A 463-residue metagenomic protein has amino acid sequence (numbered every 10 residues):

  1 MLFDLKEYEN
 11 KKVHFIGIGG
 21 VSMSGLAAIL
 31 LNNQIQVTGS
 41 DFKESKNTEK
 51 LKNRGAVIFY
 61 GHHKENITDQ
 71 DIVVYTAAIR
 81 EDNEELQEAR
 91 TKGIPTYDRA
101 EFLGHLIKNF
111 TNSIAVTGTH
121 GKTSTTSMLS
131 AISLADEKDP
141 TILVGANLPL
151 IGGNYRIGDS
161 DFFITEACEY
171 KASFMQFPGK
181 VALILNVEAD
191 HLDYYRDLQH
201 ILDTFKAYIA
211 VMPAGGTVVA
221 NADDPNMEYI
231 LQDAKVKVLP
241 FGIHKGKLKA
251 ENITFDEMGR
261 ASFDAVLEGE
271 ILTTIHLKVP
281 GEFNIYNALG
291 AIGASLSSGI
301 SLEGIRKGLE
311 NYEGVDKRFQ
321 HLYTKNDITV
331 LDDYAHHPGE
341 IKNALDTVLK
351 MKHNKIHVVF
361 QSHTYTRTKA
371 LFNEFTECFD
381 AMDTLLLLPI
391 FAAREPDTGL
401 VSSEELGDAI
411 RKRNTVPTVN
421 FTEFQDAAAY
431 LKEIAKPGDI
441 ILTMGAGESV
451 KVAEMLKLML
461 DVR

Functional and structural regions predicted by a protein language model:
M1-N10, H63, L103-H105, Q320-H321 (+1 more regions): A short, basic/flexible loop-to-alpha-helix module at the beginning of a structural domain
F3-H14, S22, L26-N33, F110 (+2 more regions): Nucleotide phosphate-binding/pyrophosphate-handling subdomain across enzymes that bind or process nucleotide phosphates
D4-E7, F15, I29-I35, K52 (+7 more regions): Phosphate-binding loop of NTP-binding sites
F15, G39, I142, A182 (+4 more regions): Structural beta-sheet core signal
Q36-E49: NAD(P)-binding Rossmann-fold cofactor-contacting core
S40-D41, F59-H62, A100-G104, L143-A146 (+4 more regions): Beta-strand->loop->alpha-helix junctions that form or flank phosphate-binding loops in nucleotide-handling enzymes
V57-D69, E423-D426, L431: Short acidic low-complexity segments
G259, T376-P437: C-terminal helical cap/extension that packs against the catalytic core of soluble nucleotide-cofactor enzymes
